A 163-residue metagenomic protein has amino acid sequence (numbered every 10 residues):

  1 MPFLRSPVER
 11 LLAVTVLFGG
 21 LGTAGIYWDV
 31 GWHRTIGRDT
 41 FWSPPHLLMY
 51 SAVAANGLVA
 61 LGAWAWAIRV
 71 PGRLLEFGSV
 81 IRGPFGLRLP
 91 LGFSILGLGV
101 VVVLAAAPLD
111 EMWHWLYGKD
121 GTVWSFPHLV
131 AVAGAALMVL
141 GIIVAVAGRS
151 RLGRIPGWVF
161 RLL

Functional and structural regions predicted by a protein language model:
M1-R5, P71-L87: Extramembrane terminal tails and long inter-domain/linker segments of multi-pass membrane proteins
P2-L17, L91, W158: N-terminal membrane topogenic signal
V14-L21, M49-A52, I95-V103, G134: Hydrophobic alpha-helical transmembrane segments of polytopic
G20-R34: Alpha-helical transmembrane segments of multi-pass membrane proteins
G31, V59-L75, A107-G118, G148: Transmembrane alpha-helix boundary signature
T40, S79-L96, P108-L163: Membrane-interface helix-loop-helix junctions at boundaries between adjacent transmembrane segments
P44: C-terminal His-loop and adjacent cap/lid subdomain of alpha/beta-hydrolase
L47-A67, L129-V146: Hydrophobic cores of alpha-helical transmembrane segments in multi-pass inner/ER membrane proteins, independent
